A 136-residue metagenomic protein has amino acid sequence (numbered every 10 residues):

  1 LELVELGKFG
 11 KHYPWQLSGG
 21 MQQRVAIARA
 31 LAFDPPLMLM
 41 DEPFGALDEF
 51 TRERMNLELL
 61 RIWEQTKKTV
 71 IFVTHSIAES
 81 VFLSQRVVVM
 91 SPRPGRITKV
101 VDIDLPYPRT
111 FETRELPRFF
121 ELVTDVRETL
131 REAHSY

Functional and structural regions predicted by a protein language model:
L1-F9, R61: Conserved ABC ATPase "signature" region
H12-W15, F33: Conserved signature/switch motifs of ABC ATPase nucleotide-binding domains
S18: ABC transporter NBD signature
M38-D41: Catalytic Walker B motif of ABC-type/P-loop ATPase nucleotide-binding domains
R52-T66: Helical segment within the ABC ATPase nucleotide-binding domain
K68-V73: Conserved H-loop
L83-V89: Conserved catalytic segment of ABC-fold P-loop ATPases
